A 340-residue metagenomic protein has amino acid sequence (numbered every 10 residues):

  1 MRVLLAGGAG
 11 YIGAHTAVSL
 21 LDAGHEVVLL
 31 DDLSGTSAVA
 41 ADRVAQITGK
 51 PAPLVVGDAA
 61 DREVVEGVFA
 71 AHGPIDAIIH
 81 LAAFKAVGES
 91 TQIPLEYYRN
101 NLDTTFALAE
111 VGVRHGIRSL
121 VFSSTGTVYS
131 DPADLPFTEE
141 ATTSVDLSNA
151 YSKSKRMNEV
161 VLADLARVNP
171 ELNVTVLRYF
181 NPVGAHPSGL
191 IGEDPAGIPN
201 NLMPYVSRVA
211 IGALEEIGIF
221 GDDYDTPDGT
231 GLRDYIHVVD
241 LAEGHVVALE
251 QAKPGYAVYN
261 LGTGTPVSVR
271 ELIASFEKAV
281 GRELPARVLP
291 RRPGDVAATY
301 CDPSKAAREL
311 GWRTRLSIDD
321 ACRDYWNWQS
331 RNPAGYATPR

Functional and structural regions predicted by a protein language model:
M1-A77, I198: N-terminal Rossmann/SDR dinucleotide-binding element
H15, S19, V111, V161 (+1 more regions): Rossmann-fold NAD(P)-dependent oxidoreductase module
T36, F84-G88: Active-site beta-alpha loop architecture of Rossmann-like, nucleotide-cofactor-dependent enzymes
V64, A107-V111, D240-E243: Conserved mid-core alpha-helix of short-chain dehydrogenase/reductase
D76-I79, V121: N-terminal Rossmann-like NAD(P) cofactor-binding module of classical short-chain dehydrogenase/reductase
L81-K85, S124-T125: Conserved NAD(P)H cofactor-binding loop of Rossmann-fold oxidoreductase domains
Q92-L95, R99, D103-A107, R114 (+3 more regions): Catalytic helix-loop patch of NAD(P)-dependent Rossmann-fold dehydrogenases
M203-R340: C-terminal substrate-binding subdomain of Rossmann-fold SDR/epimerase-dehydratase oxidoreductases
